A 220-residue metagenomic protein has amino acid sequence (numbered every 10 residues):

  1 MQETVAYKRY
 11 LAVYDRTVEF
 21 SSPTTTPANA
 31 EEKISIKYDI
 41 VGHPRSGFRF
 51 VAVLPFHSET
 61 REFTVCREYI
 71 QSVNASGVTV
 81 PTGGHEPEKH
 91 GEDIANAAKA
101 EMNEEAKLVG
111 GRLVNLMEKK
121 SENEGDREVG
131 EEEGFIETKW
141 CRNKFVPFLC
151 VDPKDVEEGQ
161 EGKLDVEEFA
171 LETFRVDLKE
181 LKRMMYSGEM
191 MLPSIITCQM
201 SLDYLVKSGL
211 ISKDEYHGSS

Functional and structural regions predicted by a protein language model:
Q2-R9, S21, H43-S46, S121-K144: Acidic pyrophosphate-coordinating catalytic loop
E3-L54, E59: Acidic, metal-coordinating catalytic segment for phosphate/diphosphate chemistry, firing primarily on the Nudix
V13-D15, L54, V65, P147-L149 (+1 more regions): Conserved hydrophobic/aromatic beta-strand scaffold that supports enzyme active sites
S21-P23, H57-T60, Y69, V151-D155 (+1 more regions): Short loop segments at secondary-structure junctions
V41-L54, E59-A100, E104, L108 (+3 more regions): Conserved Nudix-box catalytic region and its N-terminal flanking loop in Nudix hydrolases and closely related
E62-F63, G111-L113, K144-C150: Conserved active-site beta-strand-loop modules that form the wall/rim of enzyme catalytic pockets and either contain
V73-S76, P81-G83, E124-G134, C141 (+3 more regions): Nudix hydrolase/Nudix homology domain
L108-E118, E137-C141, E157-E161: Short conserved catalytic/interaction loops centered on acidic-Pro-aromatic/His motifs
